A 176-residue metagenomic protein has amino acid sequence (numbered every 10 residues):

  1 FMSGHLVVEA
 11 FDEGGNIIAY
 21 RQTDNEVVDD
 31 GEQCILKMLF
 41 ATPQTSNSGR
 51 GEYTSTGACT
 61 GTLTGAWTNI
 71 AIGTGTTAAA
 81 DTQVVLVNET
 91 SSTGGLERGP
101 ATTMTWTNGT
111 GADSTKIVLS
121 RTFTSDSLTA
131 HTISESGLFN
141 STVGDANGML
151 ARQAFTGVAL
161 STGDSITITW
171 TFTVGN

Functional and structural regions predicted by a protein language model:
F1-S134, S141-N176: Small cysteine-rich, disulfide-bonded extracellular modules of the LU/uPAR three-finger superfamily and closely related
